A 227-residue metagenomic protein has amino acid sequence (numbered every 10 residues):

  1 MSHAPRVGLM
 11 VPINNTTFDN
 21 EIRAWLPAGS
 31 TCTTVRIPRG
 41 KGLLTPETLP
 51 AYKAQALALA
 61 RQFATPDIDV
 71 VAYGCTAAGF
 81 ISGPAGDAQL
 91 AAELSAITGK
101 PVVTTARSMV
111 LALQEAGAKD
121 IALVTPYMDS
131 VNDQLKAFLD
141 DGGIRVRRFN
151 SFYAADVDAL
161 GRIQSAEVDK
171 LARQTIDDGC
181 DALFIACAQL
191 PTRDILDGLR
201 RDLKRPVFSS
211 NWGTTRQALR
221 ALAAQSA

Functional and structural regions predicted by a protein language model:
M1-A58, V124, D129-Q164: N-terminal glycine-rich anion-binding loop in soluble enzyme alpha/beta folds
Q55, V102-G117, W212-Q225: Hydrophobic alpha-helical segments within soluble ligand-binding/sensing domains
Q55-R61, Q164-D178: A short, acidic, amphipathic alpha-helical segment used as a generic capping/interface helix at domain edges
A60-V103, R107: Glycine/small-residue-rich loop that forms an oxyanion/phosphate-binding "nest" at active or ligand-binding sites
D69-G74, A122-V124, C180-C187: Periplasmic-binding protein-like
Q89-F138: Hydrophobic, well-structured mid-protein blocks that either form specific transmembrane helices
A154-A159, L203-S226: Short, flexible loop segments at boundaries between secondary-structure elements
K170-D202, T215: Hydrophobic alpha-helical
